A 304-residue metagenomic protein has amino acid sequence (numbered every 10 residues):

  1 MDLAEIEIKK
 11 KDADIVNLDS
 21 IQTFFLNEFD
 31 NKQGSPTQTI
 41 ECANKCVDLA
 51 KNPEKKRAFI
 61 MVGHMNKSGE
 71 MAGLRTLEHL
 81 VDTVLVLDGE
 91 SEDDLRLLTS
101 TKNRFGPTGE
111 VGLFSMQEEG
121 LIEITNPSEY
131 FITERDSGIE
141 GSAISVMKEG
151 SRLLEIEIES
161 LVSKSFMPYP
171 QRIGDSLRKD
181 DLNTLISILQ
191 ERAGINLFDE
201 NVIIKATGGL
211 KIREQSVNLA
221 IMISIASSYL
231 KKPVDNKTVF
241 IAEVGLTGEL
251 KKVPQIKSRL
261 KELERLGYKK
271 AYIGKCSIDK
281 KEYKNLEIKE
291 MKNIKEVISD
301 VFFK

Functional and structural regions predicted by a protein language model:
M1-I15, I21-K304: Peripheral, non-AAA+ core regions of ATP-driven protein-machinery
